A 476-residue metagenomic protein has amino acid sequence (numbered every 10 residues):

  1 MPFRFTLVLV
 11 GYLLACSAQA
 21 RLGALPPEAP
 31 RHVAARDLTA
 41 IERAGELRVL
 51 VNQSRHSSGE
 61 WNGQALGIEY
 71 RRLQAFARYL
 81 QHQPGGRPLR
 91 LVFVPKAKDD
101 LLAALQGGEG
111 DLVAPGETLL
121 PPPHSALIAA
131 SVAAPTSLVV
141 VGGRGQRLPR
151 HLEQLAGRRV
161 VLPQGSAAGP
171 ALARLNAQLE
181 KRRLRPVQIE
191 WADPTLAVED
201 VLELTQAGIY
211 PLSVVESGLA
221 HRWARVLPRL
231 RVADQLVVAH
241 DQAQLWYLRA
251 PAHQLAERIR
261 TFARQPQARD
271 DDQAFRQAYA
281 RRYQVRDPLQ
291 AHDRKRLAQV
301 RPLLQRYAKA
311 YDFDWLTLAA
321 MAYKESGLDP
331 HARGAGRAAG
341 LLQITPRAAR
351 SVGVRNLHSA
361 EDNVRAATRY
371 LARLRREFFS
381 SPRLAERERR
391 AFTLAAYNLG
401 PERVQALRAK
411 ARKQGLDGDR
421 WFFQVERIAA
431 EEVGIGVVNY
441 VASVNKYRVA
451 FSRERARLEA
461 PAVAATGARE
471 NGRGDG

Functional and structural regions predicted by a protein language model:
L22-H32, L38-A40, G67-A75, Y79 (+5 more regions): Extended ligand-binding regions for polar small-molecule ligands
A24-E117, P121-S125, W191-L196, I259: Extracytoplasmic small-molecule ligand-binding "clamshell" domains of the periplasmic binding protein/Venus flytrap
R48-S57, G63-H82, V139-A192, L196 (+2 more regions): Bilobed "Venus flytrap"/periplasmic-binding protein-like clamshell domains and structurally analogous long
H56, Q74, R78, G85-Q154 (+5 more regions): Acidic, polar ligand-binding/catalytic clefts
L248, E388-R455: Catalytic and substrate-binding regions of cell-wall glycan-acting enzymes that process beta-1,4-linked
A280-G327, E361-V364, F378-P382: Export/targeting segments at the very N-terminus of extracytoplasmic proteins
F313-D329, I344, V364-T368, T393-L399 (+1 more regions): Short, functionally critical alpha-helical segments immediately adjacent to catalytic or ligand/cofactor-binding
H331-R355, D362-R373, D419-R420, V444: Substrate-binding/active-site groove segments that recognize and process beta-1,4-linked N-acetyl-hexosamine
